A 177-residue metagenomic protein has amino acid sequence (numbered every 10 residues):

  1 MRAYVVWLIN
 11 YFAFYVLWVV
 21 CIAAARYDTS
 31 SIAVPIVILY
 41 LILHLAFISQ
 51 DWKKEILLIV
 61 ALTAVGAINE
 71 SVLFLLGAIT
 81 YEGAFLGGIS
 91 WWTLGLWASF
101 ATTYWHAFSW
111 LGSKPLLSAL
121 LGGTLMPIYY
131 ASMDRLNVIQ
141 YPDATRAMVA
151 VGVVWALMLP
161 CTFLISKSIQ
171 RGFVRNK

Functional and structural regions predicted by a protein language model:
M1-K177: Aromatic-rich, lipid-facing transmembrane alpha helices and their immediate juxtamembrane interface loops in integral
